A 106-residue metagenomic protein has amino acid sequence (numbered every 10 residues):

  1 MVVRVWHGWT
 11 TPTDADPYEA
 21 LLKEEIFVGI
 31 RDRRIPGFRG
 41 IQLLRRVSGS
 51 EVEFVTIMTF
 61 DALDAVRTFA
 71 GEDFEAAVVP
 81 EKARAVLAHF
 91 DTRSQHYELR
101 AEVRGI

Functional and structural regions predicted by a protein language model:
M1, I30-R33, L44: Exposed boundary/loop context
V3-W9, G40-F74: Short, well-ordered beta-strand segments in beta-rich or mixed alpha/beta enzyme and ligand-binding folds
W9-L22: Short, surface-exposed ligand-recognition loops at beta-strand->loop->(often short) alpha-helix junctions that present
D14-D16, D64-V66, E102: Residue-level signal for secondary-structure boundary sites
E24-P36, T59-H96: An amphipathic, aromatic/His-enriched active-site/gating alpha helix that lines ligand/cofactor pockets
R39-V52, V78-I106: Glycine-rich beta-strand-turn "strand-cap" elements at beta-sheet edges
